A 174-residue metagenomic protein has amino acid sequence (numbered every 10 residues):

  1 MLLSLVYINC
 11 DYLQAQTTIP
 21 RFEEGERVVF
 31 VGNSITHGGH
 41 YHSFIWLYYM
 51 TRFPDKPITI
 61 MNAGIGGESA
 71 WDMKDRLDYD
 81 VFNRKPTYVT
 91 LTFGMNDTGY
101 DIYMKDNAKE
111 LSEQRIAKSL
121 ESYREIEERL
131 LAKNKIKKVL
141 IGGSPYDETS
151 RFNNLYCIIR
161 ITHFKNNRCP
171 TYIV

Functional and structural regions predicted by a protein language model:
M1-T17: Bacterial Sec-dependent N-terminal signal peptides
D11-L13, Y41-F44: Short acidic/polar alpha-helix capping motifs at helix-coil junctions
Q16-F30: Short N-terminal segments immediately surrounding and downstream of signal-peptide cleavage
F22, S43-P57, E68-V174: Alpha-helical cap/lid subdomain in secreted, periplasmic, or secretory-pathway luminal O-acyl-processing enzymes
E26-H40, G66-S69: Catalytic nucleophile-elbow at a beta strand-turn-alpha helix junction centered on a G-D-S/GDSL motif, marking
N33, P57-I60: Surface-exposed patches in mature extracellular/periplasmic domains of secreted proteins
A63: Hydrophobic residues at beta-strand termini and immediately following loops that shape nucleotide-binding pockets
